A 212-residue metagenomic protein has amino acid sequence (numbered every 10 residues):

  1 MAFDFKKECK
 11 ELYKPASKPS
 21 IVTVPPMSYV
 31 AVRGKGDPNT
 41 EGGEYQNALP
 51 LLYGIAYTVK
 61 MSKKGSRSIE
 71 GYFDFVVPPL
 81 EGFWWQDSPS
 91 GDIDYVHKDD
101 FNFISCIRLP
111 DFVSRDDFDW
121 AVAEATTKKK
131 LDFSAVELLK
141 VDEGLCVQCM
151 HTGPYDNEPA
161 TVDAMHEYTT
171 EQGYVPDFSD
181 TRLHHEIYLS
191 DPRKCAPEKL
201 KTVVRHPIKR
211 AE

Functional and structural regions predicted by a protein language model:
M1-E212: A solvent-exposed interaction/effector surface
